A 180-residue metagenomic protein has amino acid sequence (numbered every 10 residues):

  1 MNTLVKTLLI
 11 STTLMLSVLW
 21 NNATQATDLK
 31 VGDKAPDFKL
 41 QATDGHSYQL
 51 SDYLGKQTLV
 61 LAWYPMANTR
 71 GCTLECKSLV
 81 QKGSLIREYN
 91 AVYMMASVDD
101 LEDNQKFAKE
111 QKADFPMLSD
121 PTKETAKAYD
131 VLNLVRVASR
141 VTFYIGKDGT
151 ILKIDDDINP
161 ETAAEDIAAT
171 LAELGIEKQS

Functional and structural regions predicted by a protein language model:
M1-T12: Bacterial N-terminal signal peptides that target proteins for export
M15-A23: C-terminal segment of classical bacterial N-terminal signal peptides
T24-S51: N-terminal "domain-start" segment that seeds a small globular fold
L50-L74: Short active-site neighborhood of thiol/selenol oxidoreductases, capturing the structured segment around
T73-Q111, T122-K127: Structural microenvironment flanking redox-active thiols in thiol-disulfide oxidoreductases
A113-F115, N133-F143: Structural micro-motif
A138-S180: Thiol-/selenol-based redox modules, centered on thioredoxin-like and closely related oxidoreductase domains
